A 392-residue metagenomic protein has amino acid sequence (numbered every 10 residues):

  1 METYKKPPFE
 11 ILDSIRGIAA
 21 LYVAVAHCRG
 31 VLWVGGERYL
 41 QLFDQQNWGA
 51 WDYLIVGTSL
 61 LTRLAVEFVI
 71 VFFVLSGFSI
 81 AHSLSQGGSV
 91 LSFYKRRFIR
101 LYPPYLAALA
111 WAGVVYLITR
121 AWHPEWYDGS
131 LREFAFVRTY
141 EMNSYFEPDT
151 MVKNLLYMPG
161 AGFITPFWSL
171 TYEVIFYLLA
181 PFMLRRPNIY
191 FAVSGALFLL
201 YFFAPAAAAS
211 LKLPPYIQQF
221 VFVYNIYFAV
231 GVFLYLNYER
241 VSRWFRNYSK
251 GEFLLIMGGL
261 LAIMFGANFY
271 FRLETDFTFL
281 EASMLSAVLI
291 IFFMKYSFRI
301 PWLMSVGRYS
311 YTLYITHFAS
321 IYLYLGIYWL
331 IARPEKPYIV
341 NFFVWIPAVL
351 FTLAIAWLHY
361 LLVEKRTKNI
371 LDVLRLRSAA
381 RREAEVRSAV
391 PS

Functional and structural regions predicted by a protein language model:
P7-E10, V56-V69, L155, G160-Y172 (+4 more regions): Interfacial loop-to-helix transition and helix-capping segments at the boundaries of transmembrane helices
E10-S83, Y102: Functionally critical transmembrane alpha-helices in membrane proteins and complexes, commonly lining
I15-A19, V66-V69, S83-W122, W126-T139 (+8 more regions): Transmembrane alpha-helical segments and their boundary/interface "anchor" motifs in multi-pass integral membrane
L21-C28, V114, A196-A209, M257-Y270 (+2 more regions): Aromatic-anchored segments of alpha-helical transmembrane domains
L42-L64, L101-Y172, L280-F292: Membrane-interface helix-loop-helix regions
Y172-F203, A208, Y235-F253, K336: Solvent-exposed interhelical
F228, G259-K365: Alpha-helical transmembrane segments of multi-pass integral membrane proteins
G326, L330, K365-S392: Membrane-proximal cytoplasmic C-terminal regulatory module of class A 7TM GPCRs
